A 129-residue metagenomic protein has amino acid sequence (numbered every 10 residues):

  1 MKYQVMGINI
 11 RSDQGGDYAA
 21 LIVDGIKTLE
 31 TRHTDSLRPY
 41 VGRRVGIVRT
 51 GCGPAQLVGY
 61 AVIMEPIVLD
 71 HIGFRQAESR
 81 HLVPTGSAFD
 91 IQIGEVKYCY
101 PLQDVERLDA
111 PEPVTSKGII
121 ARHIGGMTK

Functional and structural regions predicted by a protein language model:
M1-K129: Structured alpha/beta reader/binder surfaces that contact nucleic acids or chromatin modification marks
